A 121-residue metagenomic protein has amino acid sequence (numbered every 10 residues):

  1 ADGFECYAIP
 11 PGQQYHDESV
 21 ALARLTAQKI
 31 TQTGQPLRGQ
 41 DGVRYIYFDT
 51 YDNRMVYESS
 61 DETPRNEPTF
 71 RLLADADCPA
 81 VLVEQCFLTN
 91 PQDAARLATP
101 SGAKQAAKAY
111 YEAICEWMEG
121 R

Functional and structural regions predicted by a protein language model:
A1-R121: Active-site-proximal helix/loop segments of hydrolytic enzymes
